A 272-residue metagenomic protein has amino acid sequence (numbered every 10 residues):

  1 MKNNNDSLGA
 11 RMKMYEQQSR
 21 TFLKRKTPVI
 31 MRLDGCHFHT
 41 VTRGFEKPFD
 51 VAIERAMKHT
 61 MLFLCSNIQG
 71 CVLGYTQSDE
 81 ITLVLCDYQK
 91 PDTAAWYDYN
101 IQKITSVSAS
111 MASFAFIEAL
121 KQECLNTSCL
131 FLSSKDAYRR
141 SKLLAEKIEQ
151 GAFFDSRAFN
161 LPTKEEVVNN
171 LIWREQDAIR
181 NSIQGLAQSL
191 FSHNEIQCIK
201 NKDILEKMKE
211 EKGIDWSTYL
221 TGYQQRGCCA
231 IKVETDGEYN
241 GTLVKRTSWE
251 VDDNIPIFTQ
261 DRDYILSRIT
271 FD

Functional and structural regions predicted by a protein language model:
M1-D272: Regulatory and interdomain segments flanking nucleotide-handling catalytic cores in signaling/defense enzymes
